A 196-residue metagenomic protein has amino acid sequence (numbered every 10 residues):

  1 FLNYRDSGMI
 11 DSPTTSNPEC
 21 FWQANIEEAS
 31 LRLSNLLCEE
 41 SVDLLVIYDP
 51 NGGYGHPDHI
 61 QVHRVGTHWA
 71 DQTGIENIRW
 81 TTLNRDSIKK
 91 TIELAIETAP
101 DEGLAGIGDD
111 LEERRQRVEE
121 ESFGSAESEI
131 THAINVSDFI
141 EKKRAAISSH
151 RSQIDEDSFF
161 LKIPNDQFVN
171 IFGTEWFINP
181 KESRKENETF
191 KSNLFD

Functional and structural regions predicted by a protein language model:
F1-D11: A conserved beta-strand->alpha-helix junction
T14-T15, A24-D196: Metal-dependent de-N-acetylase/amidase catalytic core
C20-W22: The substrate-binding groove and active-site-proximal loops of carbohydrate-active enzymes, especially glycoside
